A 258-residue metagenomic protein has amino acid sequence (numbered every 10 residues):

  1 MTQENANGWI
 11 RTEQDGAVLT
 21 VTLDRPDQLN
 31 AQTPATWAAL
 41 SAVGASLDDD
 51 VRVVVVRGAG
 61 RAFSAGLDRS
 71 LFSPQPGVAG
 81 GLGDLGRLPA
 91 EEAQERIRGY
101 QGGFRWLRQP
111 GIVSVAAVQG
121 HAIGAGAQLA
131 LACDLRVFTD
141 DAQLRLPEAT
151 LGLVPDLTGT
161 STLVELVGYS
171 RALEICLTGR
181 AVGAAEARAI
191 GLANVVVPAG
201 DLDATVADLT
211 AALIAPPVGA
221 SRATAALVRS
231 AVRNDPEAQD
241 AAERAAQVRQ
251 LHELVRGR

Functional and structural regions predicted by a protein language model:
M1-A59: Conserved CoA-thioester-binding segment of acyl-CoA-metabolizing enzymes
M1-D15, L47, G179-A184, G200 (+2 more regions): C-terminal alpha-helix plus adjacent terminal tail
V21, R25, L40, V56 (+5 more regions): Terminal peptide-recognition signature
Q28, G58-G102: Glycine- (often His-adjacent) and acidic-residue-rich active-site loop that binds/positions the CoA thioester
A35-A39, G99, W106, T205 (+2 more regions): Charged catalytic carboxylate motif
R61-A65, I123-G124, V228: Short, active-site-adjacent cap segments at secondary-structure transitions
R105-G219: Crotonase-fold acyl-CoA enzyme core
